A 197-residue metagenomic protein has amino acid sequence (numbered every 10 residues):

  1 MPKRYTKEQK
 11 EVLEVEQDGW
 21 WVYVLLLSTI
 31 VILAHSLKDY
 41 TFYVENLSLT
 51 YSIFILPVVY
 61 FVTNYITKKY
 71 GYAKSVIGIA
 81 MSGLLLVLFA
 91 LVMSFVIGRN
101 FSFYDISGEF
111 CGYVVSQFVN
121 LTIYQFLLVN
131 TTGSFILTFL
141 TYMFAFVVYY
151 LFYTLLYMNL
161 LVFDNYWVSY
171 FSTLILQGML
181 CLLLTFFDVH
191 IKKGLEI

Functional and structural regions predicted by a protein language model:
M1-Q17: Short, Lys/Arg-rich, polar N-terminal cytosolic tail immediately upstream of the first transmembrane signal-anchor
M1-Y5, N64-L84, V115-G133, D188-V189: Generic hydrophobic segment detector
Y5-T6, P57-V59, L160: Short hydrophobic/aromatic segments of transmembrane alpha-helices and their interfaces
L13-V15, V22-L27, L37-E109, Y113-V114: Alpha-helical membrane segments and adjacent membrane-interface helices in multi-pass membrane proteins
W20-W21, W167: A residue-identity detector for tryptophan
V31-D39, F89-I97, Y153, Y157 (+2 more regions): Structural signal for membrane-spanning alpha-helices in multi-pass inner-membrane proteins, emphasizing helix cores
I106-I197: Membrane-embedded alpha-helical hairpins and interfacial helices in multi-pass inner-membrane proteins
